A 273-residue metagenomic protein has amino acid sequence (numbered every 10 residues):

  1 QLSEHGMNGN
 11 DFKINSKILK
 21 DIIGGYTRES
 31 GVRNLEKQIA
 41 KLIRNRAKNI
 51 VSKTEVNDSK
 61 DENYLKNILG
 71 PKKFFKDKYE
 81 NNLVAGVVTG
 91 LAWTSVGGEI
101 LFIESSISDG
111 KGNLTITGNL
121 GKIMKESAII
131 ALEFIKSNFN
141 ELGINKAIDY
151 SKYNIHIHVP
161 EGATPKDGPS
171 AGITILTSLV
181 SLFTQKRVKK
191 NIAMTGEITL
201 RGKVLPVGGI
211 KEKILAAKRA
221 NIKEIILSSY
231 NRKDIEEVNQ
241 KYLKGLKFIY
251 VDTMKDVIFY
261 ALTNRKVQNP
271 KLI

Functional and structural regions predicted by a protein language model:
Q1, I22, L65, L179-V180: Broad structural signal for hydrophobic residues in well-ordered alpha-helices, predominantly aliphatic
Q1-A40, N45-D58, E141-I148, K186-K189: Conserved C-terminal "switch" segment of AAA+ ATPases
K20, R33, K37-A40, N63 (+2 more regions): Non-catalytic, well-ordered alpha-helical scaffold segments
I22-G25, I68, Y260: Residues that form generic nucleotide/phosphate-binding pockets
R28-L91, I123: Glycine/threonine-rich ATP-lid/beta-loop region of ATP-binding domains
N57, F74-E80, V84-T89, G97-I273: Peripheral, non-AAA+ core regions of ATP-driven protein-machinery
